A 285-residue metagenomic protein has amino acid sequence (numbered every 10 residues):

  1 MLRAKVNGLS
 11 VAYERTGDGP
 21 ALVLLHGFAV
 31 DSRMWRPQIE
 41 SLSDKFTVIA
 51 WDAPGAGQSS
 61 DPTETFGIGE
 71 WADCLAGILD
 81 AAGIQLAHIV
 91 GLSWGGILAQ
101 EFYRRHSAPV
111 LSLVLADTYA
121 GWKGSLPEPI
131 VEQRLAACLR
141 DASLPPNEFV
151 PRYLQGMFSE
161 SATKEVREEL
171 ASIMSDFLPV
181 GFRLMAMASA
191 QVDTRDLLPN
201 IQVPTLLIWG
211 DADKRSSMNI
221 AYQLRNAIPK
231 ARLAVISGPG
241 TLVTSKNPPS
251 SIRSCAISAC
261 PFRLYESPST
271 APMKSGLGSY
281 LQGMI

Functional and structural regions predicted by a protein language model:
M1-L22, D44-F46, I84-Q85, L111 (+1 more regions): Alpha/beta-hydrolase fold catalytic core
V6-E64: Conserved HGGG/HGGXW glycine-rich cap/lid loop of the alpha/beta-hydrolase fold
G69-A87: Conserved acidic catalytic loop of the alpha/beta-hydrolase fold
Q100, R104-R105, V110-D141: Flexible "cap/lid" loop of the alpha/beta hydrolase fold
G124-I130, S143-P199: Conserved alpha/beta-hydrolase catalytic His-Asp/Glu region
I201, L207-W209, D213: Short beta-strand/loop motif that positions the catalytic acidic residue of the alpha/beta-hydrolase fold
D211-S216, T241: Acidic catalytic loop of the alpha/beta-hydrolase fold
A231-S269, M273: Catalytic active-site module of serine/aspartate enzymes centered on a nucleophile-bearing elbow/loop
